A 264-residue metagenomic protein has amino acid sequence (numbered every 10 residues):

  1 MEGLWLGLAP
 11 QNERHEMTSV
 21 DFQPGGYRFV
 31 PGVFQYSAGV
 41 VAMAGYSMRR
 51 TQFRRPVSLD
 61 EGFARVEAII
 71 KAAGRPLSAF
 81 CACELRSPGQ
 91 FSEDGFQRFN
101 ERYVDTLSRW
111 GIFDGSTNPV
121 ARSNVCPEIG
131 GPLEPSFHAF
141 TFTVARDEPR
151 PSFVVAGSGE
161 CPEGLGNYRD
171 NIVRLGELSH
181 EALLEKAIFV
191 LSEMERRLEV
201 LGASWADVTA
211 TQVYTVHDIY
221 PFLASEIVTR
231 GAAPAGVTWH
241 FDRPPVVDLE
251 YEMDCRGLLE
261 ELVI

Functional and structural regions predicted by a protein language model:
L8-I264: Short, polar/acidic, helix-capping and beta-turn segments at strand->helix junctions that line the mouths
